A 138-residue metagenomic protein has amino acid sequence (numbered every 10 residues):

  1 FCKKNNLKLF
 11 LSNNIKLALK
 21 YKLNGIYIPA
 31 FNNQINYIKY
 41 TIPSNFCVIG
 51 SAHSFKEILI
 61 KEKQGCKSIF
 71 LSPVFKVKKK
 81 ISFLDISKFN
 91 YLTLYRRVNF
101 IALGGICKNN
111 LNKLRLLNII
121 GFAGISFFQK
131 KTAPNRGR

Functional and structural regions predicted by a protein language model:
F1-S44: N-terminal active-site wall of soluble small-molecule enzyme domains
K3-N6, C47, K78-I81: Short, flexible loop segments at the rims of nucleotide/cofactor-binding pockets, characterized by
N5, S44-F46, T132-R138: Core, highly hydrophobic multi-pass alpha-helical transmembrane subunits of bioenergetic inner membranes
L7, S44-F46, K63-K67: Inter-domain helical "communication" segments and dimerization helices that couple sensory or membrane-embedded modules
L9-G25, H53-G65, F89, L94-A102 (+1 more regions): Catalytic cores of alpha/beta
P29-Y37, S68-L84, I106-R138: Glycine-rich phosphate-binding active-site loops on the catalytic face of alpha/beta enzymes
P43, D85-Y91: Glycine-centered helix-coil hinge/cap
N45-S54: Active-site glycine- and acidic-residue-rich loops that bind and position anionic ligands or nucleotide-like cofactors
